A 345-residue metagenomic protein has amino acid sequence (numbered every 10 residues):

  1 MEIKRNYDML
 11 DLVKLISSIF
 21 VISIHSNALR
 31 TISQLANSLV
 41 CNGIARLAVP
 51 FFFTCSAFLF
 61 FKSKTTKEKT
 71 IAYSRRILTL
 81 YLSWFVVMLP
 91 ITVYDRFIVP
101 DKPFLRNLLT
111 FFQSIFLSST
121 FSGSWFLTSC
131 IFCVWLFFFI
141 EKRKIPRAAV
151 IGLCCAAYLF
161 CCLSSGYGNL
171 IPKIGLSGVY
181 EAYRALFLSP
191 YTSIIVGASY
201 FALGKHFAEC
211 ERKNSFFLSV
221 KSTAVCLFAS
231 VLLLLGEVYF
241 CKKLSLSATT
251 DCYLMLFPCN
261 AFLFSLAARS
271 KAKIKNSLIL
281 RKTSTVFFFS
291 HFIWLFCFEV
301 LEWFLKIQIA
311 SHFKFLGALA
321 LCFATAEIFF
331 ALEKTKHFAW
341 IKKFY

Functional and structural regions predicted by a protein language model:
M1-Y345: Alpha-helical transmembrane segments and their immediate juxtamembrane cytosolic regions
